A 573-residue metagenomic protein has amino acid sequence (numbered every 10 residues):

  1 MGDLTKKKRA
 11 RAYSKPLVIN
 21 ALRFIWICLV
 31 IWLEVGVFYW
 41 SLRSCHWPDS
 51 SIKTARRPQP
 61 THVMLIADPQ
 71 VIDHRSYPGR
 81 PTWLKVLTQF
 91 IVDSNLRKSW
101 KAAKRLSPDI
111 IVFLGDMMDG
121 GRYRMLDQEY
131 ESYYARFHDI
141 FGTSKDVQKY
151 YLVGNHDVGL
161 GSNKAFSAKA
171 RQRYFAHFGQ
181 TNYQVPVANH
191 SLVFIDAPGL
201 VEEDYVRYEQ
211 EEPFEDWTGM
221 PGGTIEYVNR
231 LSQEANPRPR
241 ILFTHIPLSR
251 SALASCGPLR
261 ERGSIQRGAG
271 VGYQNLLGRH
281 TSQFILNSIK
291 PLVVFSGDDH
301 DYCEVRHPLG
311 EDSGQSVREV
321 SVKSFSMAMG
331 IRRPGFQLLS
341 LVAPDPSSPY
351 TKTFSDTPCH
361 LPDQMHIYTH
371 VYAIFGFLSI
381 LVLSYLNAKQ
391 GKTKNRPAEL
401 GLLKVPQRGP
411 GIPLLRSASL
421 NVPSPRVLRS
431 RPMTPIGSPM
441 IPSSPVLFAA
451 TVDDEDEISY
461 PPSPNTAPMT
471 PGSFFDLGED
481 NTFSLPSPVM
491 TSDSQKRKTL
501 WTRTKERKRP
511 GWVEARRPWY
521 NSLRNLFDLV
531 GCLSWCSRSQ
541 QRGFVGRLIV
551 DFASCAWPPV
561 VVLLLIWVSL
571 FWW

Functional and structural regions predicted by a protein language model:
G2-Q128, R524-V568: N-terminal active-site segment of His-dependent metallophosphoesterases
W32-L42, T181, V185, Q266-Y273 (+5 more regions): Binuclear metal-dependent phosphoesterase catalytic core
Y39, Q59-T61, S107-I110, S144-K149 (+3 more regions): Loop/turn elements at helix/coil->beta-strand transitions in domains of secreted/extracellular proteins
H46-T54, Y123-A235, Q266-A269, G310-S324 (+1 more regions): Extended active-site neighborhood of metal-dependent phosphoesterases/phosphodiesterases
P60-Y77, N189-V206, I241-R250, V317-S324 (+1 more regions): Active-site-proximal beta-strand elements of phosphoester/diester hydrolases
D68, G115-D116, G154-N155, H245 (+1 more regions): Active-site glycine-centered loops adjacent to acidic/histidine catalytic or metal-binding residues that shape
S191-F194, Y205-P308, P413-R416: His/acidic metal-ligating clusters that form di-metal
P358-W573: Extended non-globular C-terminal regions
